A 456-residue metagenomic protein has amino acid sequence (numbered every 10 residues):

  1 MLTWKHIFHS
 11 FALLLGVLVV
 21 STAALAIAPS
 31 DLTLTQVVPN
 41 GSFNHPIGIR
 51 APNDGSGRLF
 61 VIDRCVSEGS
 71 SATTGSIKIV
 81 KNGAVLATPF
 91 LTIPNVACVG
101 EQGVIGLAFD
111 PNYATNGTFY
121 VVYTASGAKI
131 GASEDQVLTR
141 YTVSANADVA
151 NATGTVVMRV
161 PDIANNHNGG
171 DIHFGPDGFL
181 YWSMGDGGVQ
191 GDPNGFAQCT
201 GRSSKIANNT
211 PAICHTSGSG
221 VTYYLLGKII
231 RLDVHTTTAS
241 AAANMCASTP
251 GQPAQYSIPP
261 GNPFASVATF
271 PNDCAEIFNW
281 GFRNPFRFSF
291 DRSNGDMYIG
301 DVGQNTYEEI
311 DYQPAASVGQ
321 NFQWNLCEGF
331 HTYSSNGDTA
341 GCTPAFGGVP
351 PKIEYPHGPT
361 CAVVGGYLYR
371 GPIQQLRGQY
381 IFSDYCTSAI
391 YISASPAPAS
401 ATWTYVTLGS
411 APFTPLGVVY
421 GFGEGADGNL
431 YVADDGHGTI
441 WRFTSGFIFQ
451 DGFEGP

Functional and structural regions predicted by a protein language model:
L2-A12: Bacterial N-terminal signal peptides that target proteins for export
V20-A23: N-terminal signal peptide c-region/cleavage motif recognized by signal peptidases
I27-S42, A150-G154, G348-E354: A short helix->beta-strand "capping" segment at the edge of beta-propeller domains
S42-G48, V99-F109, A164-G175, C274-S289 (+2 more regions): Signature of short aromatic-glycine-proline-rich micro-motifs recurring in repeat-based ectodomains
A51, G55-G75, G100, Y113-H331 (+3 more regions): Surface loops at the rim/top face of extracytoplasmic beta-rich domains
G329-T402: Loop/turn-rich, solvent-exposed surfaces of beta-rich toroidal or solenoidal domains
A401-G425: Conserved blade-ending motifs and adjacent loop-strand segments that build the rim/top face of beta-propeller domains
G421-F447: Blade-level signature of beta-propeller repeat domains, shared across WD40, Kelch, NHL, RCC1 and BNR/Asp-box propellers
